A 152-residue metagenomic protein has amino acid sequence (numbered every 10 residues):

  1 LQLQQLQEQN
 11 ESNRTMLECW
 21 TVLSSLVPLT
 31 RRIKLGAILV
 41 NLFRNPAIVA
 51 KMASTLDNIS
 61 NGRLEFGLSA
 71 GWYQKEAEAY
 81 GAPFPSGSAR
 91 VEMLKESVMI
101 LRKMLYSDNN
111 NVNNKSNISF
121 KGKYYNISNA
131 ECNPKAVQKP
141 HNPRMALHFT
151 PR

Functional and structural regions predicted by a protein language model:
L1-R152: Active-site-adjacent structural elements that line small-molecule/cofactor binding pockets in enzymes
